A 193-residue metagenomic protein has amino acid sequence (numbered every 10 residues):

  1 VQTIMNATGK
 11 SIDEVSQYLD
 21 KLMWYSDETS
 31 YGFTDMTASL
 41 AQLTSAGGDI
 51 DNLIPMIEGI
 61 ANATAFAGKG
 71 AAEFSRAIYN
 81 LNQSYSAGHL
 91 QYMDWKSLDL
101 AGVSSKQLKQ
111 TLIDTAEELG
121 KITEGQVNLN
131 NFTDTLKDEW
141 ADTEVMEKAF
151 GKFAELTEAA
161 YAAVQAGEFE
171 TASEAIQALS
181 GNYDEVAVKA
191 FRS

Functional and structural regions predicted by a protein language model:
V1-E58, T64-S75, S86-Y92, E117-N130 (+4 more regions): A short, structural motif
D94-S97: A sequence/structure-level signal for intrinsically flexible, low-complexity segments enriched in small
S104-N131, D142, A149, F153: Bacterial flagellar/type III secretion structural subunits and associated motility module proteins, recognized via
T135-V186: Solenoidal tandem-repeat scaffolds enriched in leucines and small polar residues
